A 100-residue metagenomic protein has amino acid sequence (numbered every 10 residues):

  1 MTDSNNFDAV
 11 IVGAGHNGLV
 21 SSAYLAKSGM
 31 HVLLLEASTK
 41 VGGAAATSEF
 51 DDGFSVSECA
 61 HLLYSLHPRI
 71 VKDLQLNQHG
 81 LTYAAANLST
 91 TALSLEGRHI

Functional and structural regions predicted by a protein language model:
D3-I100: N-terminal glycine-rich phosphate/pyrophosphate-binding loop and immediately adjacent elements
